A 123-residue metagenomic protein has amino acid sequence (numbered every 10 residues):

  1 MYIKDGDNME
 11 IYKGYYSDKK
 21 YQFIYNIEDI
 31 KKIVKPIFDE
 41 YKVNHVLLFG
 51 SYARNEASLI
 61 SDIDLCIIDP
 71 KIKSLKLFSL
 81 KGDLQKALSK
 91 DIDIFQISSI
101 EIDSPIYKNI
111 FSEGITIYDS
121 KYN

Functional and structural regions predicted by a protein language model:
Y2-H45, A53-L59, P70-N123: Catalytic core of pol beta-like nucleotidyltransferases
D64-I67: Short beta-strand->loop micro-motif that forms the acidic, two-metal-ion catalytic signature in nucleotide-processing
